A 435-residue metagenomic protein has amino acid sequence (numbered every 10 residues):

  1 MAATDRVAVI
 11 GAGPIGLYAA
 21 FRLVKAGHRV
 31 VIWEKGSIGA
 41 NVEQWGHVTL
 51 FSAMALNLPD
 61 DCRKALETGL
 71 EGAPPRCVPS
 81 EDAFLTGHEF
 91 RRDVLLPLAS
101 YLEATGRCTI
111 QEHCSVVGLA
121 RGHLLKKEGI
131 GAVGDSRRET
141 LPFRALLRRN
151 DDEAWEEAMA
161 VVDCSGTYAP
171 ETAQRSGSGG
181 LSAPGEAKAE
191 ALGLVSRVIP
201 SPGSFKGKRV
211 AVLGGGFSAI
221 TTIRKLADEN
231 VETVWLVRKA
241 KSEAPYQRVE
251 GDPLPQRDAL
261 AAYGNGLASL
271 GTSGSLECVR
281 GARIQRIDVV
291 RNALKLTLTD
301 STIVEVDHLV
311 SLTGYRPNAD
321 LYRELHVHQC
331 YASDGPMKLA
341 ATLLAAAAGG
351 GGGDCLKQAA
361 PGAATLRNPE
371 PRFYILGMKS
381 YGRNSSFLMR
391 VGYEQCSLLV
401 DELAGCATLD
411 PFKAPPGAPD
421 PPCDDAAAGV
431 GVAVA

Functional and structural regions predicted by a protein language model:
T4-R6, H113, K206-R209, G281: Phosphate-coordination loops involved in phosphoryl transfer and adenosine-cofactor binding
D5-V31, V212-A227: N-terminal Rossmann-like FAD-binding beta1-loop-alpha1 element of flavoenzymes
I15, I38, Y168, S218 (+1 more regions): Conserved Rossmann-like nucleotide-cofactor binding loop
W33, S37-D93, V195-V198, W235-D258 (+2 more regions): Glycine-rich active-site loop/strand segments that organize a redox cofactor
R76-A160, C164-A169, Q285-L296, H308: Feature captures the FAD/FMN-dependent oxidoreductase FAD-binding
G87, R91, S165-E229, T233 (+3 more regions): Glycine-rich dinucleotide-binding loop and its adjacent helix/turn
Q111, G118, S136-L147, D228-C330 (+1 more regions): A Rossmann-like FAD-binding core segment of flavoenzymes
P361-P415: A conserved FAD-binding loop/helix module that cradles the flavin
